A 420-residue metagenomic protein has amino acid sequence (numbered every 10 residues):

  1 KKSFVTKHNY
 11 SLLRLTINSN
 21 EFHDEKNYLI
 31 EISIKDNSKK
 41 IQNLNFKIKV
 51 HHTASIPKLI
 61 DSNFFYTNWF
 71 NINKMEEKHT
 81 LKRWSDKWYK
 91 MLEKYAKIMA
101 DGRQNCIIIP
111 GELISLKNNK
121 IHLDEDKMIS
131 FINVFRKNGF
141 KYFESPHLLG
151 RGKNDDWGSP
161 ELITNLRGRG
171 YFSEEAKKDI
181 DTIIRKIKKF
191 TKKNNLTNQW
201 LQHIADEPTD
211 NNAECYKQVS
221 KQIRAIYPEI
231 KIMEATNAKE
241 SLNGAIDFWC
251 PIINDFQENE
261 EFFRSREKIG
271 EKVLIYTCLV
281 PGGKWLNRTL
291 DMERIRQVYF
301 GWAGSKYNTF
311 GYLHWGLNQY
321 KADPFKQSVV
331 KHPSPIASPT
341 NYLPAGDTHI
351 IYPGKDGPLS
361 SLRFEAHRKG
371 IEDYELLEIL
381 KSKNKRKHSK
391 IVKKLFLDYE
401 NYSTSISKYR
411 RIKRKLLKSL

Functional and structural regions predicted by a protein language model:
K1-R14: Surface-exposed binding patches on compact interaction domains or structured appendages
Y10, E25-L29: Extracellular Ig-like/FN3 beta-sandwich strand-entry sites
N18-E21, L29-D36, Q42-I226, A235-I246 (+1 more regions): Aromatic-lined carbohydrate-binding surfaces of glycoside hydrolases
D24, K90-M91, L123-K127, C215 (+2 more regions): Short, glycine/acidic-rich beta->alpha junctions
G168, F172, A176, I180-Y216 (+2 more regions): Catalytic domains of carbohydrate-active enzymes that cleave complex glycans
T182, N243-P281: Glycoside hydrolase catalytic-domain groove-lining segments
E267-Q297, G316: Active-site clefts of carbohydrate-active enzymes
M292-Y342: Substrate-binding cleft of secreted/luminal carbohydrate-active enzymes
